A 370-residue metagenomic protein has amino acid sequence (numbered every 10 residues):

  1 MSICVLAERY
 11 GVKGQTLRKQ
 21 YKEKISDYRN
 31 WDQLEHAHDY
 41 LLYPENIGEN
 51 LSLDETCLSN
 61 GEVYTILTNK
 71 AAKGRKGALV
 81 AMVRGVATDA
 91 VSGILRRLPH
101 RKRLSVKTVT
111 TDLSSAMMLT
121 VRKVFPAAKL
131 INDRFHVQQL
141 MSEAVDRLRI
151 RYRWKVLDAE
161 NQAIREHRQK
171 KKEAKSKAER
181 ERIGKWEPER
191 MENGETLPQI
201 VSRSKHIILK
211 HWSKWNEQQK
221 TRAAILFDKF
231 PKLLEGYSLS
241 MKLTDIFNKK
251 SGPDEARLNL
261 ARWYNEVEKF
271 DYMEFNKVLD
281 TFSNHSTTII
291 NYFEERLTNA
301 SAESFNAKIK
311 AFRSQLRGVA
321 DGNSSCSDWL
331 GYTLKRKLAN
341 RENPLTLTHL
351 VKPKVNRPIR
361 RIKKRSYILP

Functional and structural regions predicted by a protein language model:
S2, K13-L17: Short coil turns linking two alpha-helices in DNA-binding domains
I3, R153, L157, N161-Q162: Internal, well-ordered alpha/beta segment that forms a basic, Gly-enriched binding/recognition surface
V5-Y10: Short alpha-helical "recognition helix" segments of helix-turn-helix
R18-T108, S115-T120, A127: RNase H-like nuclease fold core
S26, N60-G61, K70-K76, S92 (+3 more regions): Acidic/histidine-rich catalytic cores and adjacent linkers of DNA breakage/strand-transfer/modification proteins
E49, K129-I131, T298: Residue-level marker of motif borders
P126-A144: Inter-helix linker motif
S142-W154: Short, surface-exposed amphipathic charged segments that create phosphate/polyanion-binding patches used for binding
